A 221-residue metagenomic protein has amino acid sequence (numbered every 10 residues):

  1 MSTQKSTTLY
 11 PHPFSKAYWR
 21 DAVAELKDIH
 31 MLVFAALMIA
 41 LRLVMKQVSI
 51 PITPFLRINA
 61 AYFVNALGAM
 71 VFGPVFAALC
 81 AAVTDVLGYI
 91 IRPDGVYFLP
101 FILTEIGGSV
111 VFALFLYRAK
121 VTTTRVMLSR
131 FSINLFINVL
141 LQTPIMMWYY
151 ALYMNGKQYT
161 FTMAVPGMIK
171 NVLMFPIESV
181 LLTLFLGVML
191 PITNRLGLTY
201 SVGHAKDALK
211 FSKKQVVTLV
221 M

Functional and structural regions predicted by a protein language model:
M1-M221: Loop-helix junctions at membrane interfaces
